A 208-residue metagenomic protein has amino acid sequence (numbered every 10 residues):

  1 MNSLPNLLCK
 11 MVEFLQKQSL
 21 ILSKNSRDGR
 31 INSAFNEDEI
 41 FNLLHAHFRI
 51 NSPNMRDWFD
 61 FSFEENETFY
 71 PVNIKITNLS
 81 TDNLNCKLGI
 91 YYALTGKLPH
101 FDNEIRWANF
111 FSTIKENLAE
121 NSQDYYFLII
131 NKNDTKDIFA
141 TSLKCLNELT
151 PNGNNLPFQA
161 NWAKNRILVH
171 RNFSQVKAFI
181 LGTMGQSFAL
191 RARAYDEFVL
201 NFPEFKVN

Functional and structural regions predicted by a protein language model:
M1-F59, E65, Y70, I76-N208: Nucleic-acid endonuclease domains
